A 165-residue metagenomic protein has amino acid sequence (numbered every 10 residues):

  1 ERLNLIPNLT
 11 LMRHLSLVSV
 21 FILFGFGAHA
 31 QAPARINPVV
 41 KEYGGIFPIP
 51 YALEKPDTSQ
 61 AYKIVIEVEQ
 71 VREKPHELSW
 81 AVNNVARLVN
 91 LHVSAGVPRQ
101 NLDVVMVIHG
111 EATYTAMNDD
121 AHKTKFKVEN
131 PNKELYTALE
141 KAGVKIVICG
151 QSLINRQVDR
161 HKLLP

Functional and structural regions predicted by a protein language model:
E1-A32: Bacterial Sec-dependent N-terminal signal peptides
Q31-V40, G44, H122-K123, K127-P165: A cross-taxonomic marker for long C-terminal extensions/tails that follow the last structured domain
D57-P75, M117-D120: Acidic/histidine-rich, surface-exposed loop or edge segments in extracytoplasmic proteins
K63-E67, V104-I108, K145-I148: Structural recognition of the beta-strand scaffold that forms the well-ordered cores of secreted hydrolase catalytic
V71-A81, R99, K125, E129: Solvent-exposed, acidic/flexible segments
V71-E73, G110-T115, I146, Q151-R156: Solvent-exposed loop/turn segments at secondary-structure junctions within structured extracellular/periplasmic domains
L78-V97: Histidine-anchored nucleotide/phosphate-binding helix
P98-A116: Acidic helix-start/capping segments at beta-turn-to-alpha-helix junctions
